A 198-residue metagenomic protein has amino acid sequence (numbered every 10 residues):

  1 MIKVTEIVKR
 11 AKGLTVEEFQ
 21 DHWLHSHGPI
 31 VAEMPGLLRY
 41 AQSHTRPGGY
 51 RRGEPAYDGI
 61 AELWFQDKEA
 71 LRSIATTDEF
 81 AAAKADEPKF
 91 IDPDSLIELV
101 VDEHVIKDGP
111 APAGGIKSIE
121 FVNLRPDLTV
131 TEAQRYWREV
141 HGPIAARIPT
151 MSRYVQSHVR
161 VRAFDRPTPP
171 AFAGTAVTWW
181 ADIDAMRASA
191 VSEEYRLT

Functional and structural regions predicted by a protein language model:
M1-T198: Macromolecular interaction modules
